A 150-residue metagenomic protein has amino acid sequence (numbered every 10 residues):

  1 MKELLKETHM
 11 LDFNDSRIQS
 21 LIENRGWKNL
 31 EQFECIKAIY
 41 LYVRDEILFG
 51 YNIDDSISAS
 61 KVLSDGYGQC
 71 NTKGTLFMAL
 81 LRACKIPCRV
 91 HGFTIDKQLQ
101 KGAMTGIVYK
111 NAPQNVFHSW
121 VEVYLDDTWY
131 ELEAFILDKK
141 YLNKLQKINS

Functional and structural regions predicted by a protein language model:
M1-D65: Secondary-structure boundary elements
N29-L30, I57, C70-N71, Q98 (+1 more regions): Residues in flexible loops and secondary-structure boundaries
C35, I39, G66-L76, L81: Active-site nucleophilic cysteine motif
L41, T75-S150: Hydrophobic/aromatic-rich core segments of domains that either
V62-C70, K101-T105: Short amphipathic alpha-helical patches
